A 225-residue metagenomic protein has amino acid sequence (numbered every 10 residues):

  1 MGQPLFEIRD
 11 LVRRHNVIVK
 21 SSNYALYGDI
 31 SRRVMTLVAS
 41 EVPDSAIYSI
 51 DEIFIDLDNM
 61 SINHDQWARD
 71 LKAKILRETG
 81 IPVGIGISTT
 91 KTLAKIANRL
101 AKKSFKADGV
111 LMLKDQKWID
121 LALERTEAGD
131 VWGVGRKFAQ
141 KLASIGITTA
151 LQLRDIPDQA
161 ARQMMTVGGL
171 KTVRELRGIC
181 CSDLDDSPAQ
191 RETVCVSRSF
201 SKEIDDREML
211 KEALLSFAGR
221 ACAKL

Functional and structural regions predicted by a protein language model:
M1-I50, F54, M60: Residues that scaffold, gate, or flank divalent-cation-dependent active/transport sites
Y27-S31, H64-A68, R207-L214: Generic alpha-helical secondary structure
R33, L37-E41, D70-T79, K141 (+4 more regions): Generic non-transmembrane alpha-helical segments
I55-K72, G146: Catalytic palm subdomain of template-directed nucleic-acid polymerases, centered on the conserved carboxylate motif
D65-G129: Long, highly charged, low-complexity intrinsically disordered interaction regions that mediate electrostatic DNA/RNA
D130, F138-L225: DNA-contacting surface of Y-family translesion DNA polymerases
